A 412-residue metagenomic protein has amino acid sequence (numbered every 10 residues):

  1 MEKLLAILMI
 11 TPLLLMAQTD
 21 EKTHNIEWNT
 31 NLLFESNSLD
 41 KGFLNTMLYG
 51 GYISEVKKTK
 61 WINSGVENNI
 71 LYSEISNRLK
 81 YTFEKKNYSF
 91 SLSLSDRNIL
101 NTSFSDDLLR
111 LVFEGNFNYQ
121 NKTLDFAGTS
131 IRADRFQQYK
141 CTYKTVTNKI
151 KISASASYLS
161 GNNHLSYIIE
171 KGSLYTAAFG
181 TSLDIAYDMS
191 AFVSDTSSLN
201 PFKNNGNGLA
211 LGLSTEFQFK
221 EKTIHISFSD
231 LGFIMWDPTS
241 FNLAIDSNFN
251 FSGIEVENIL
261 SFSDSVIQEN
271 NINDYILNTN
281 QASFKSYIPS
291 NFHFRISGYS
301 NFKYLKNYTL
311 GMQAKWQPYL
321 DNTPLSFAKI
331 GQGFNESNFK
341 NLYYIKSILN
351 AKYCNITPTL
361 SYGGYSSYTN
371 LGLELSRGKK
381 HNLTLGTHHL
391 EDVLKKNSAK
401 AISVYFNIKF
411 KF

Functional and structural regions predicted by a protein language model:
M1-N25: Cleavable N-terminal export/targeting peptides
D20-P201, S240-N270, P324-G333, L385-H388 (+1 more regions): A subset of solvent-exposed loop/turn segments in beta-rich extracellular surface proteins, enriched in glycine
D20-W28, E84-F90, N148-I152, L209 (+8 more regions): Outer-envelope beta-barrel architecture signal
L32-S38, L94-L100, A156-H164, F219-E221 (+6 more regions): Transmembrane beta-strands of outer-membrane beta-barrel pores
W61-E67, S198-P201, L305-F334, Y343-Y365 (+2 more regions): Transmembrane beta-strand segments that form the barrel wall of outer-membrane beta-barrel proteins
L71-N77, A133-Y139, N148, N205-L211 (+5 more regions): Residues that define the transmembrane beta-barrel architecture of outer-membrane proteins
S73-K85, L92, Y139-T145, Y158 (+9 more regions): Residues on the lipid-exposed face of transmembrane beta-strands in outer-membrane beta-barrel proteins
S398-F412: Outer-membrane beta-barrel "beta-signal"
